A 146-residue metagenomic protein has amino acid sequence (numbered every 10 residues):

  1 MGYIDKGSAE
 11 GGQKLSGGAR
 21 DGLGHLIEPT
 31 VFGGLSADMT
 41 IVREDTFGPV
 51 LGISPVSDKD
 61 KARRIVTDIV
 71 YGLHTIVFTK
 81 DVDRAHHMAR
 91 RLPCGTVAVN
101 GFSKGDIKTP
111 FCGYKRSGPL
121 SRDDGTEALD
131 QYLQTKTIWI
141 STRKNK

Functional and structural regions predicted by a protein language model:
G2-S8: Helical element adjacent to the flavin cofactor pocket in flavoenzyme catalytic cores
A9-G18: Short secondary-structure junctions
A19, L26-K146: Conserved C-terminal structural/oligomerization subdomain of aldehyde/semialdehyde dehydrogenase
